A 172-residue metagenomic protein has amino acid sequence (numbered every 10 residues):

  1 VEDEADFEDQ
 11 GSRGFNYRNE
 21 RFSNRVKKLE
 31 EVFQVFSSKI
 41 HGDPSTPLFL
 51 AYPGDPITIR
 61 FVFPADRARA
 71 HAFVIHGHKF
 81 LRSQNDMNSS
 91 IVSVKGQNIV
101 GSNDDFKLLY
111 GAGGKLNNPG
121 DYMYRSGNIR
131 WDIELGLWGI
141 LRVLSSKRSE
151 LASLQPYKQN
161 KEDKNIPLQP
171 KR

Functional and structural regions predicted by a protein language model:
V1-R172: Copper-binding active sites and cupredoxin-like electron-transfer domains, recognizing His/Cys-rich ligand loops
